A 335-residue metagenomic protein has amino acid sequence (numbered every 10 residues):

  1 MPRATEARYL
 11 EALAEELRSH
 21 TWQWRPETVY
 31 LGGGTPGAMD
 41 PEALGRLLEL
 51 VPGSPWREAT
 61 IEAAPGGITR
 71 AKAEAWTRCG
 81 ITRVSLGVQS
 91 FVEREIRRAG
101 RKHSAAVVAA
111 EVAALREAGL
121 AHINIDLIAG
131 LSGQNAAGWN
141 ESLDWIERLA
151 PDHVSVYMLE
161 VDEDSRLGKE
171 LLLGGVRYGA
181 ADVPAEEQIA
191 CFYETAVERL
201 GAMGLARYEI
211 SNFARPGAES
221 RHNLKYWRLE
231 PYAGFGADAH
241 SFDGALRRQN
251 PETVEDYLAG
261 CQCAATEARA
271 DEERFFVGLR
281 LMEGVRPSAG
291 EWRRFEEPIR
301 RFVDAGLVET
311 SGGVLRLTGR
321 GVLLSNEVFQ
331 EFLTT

Functional and structural regions predicted by a protein language model:
P2-A289: C-terminal scaffold of the Radical SAM
E291-D304: Short amphipathic alpha-helical interaction segments
V303-G313: A short, conserved structural fragment
V314-T318: Minor-groove-contacting beta-hairpin "wing" of winged helix-turn-helix DNA-binding domains
R320-T335: Short, amphipathic alpha-helical interaction segments positioned at domain boundaries
